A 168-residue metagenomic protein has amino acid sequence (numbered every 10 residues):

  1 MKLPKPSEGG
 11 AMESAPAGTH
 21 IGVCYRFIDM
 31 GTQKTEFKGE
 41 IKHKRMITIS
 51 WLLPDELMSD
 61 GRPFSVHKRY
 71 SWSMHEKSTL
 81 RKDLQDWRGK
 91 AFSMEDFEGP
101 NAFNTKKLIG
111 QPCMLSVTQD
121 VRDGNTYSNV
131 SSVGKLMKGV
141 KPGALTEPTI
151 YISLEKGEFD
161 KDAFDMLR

Functional and structural regions predicted by a protein language model:
M1-R168: Short beta-rich binding modules
